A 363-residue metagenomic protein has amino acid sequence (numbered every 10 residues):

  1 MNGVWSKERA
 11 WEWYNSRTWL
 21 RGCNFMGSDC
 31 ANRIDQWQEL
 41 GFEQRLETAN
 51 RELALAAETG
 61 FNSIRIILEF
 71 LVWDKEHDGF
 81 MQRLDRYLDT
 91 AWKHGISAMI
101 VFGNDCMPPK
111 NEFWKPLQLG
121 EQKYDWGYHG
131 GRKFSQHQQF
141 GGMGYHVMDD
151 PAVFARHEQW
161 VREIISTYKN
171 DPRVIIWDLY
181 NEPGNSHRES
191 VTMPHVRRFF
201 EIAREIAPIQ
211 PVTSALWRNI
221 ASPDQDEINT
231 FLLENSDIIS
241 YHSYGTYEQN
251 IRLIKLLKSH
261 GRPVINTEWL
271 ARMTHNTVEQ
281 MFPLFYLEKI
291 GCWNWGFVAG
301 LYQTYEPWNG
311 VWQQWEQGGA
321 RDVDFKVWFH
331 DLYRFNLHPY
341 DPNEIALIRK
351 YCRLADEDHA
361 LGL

Functional and structural regions predicted by a protein language model:
M1-S236, H242, Y247, S259-H260 (+6 more regions): Active-site mouth of glycoside hydrolases
N266-T267, C292-G296: Conserved active-site loop/cleft motifs that coordinate metal ions or position small ligands
Q303-E306: C-terminal beta-signal and adjacent terminal beta-strands/loops of Gram-negative outer-membrane beta-barrel proteins
I345-L363: Catalytic domains of carbohydrate-active enzymes that cleave complex glycans
